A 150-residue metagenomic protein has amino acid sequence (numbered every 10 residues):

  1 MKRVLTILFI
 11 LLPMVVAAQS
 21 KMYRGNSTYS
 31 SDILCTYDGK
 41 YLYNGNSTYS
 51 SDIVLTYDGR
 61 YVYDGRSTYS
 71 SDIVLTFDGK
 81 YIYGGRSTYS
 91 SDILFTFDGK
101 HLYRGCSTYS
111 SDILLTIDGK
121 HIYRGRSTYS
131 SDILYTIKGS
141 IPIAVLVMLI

Functional and structural regions predicted by a protein language model:
K2-T6, A18-Y41, G45-D52, D58-R60 (+3 more regions): Long terminal segments
F9-A17: Hydrophobic h-region of N-terminal signal peptides that target proteins for export in Gram-negative bacteria
